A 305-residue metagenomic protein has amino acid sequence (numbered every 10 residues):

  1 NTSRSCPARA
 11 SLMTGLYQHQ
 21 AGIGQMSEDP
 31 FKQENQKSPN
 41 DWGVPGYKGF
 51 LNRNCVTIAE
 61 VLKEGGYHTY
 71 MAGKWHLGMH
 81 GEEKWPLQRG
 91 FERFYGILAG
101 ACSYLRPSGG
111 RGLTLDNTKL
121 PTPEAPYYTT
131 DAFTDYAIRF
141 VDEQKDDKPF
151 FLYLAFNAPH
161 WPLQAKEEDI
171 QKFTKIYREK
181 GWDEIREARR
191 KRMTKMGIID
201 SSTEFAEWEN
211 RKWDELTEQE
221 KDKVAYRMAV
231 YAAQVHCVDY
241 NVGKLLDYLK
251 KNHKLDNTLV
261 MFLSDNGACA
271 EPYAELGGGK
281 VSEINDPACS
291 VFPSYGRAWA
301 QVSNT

Functional and structural regions predicted by a protein language model:
N1-T305: Formylglycine-dependent sulfatase
